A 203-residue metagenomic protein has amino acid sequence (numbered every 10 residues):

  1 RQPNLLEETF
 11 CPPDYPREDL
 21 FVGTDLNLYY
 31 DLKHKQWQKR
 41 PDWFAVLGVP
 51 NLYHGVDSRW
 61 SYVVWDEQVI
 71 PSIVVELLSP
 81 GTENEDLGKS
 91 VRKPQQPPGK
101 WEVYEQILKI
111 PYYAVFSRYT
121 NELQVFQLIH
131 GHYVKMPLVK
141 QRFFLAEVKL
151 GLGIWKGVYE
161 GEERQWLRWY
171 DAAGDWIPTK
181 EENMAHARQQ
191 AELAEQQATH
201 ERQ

Functional and structural regions predicted by a protein language model:
R1, T9-P12, Y30-K35, G48-I73 (+2 more regions): C-terminal interaction segment
R1-T24: Charged, glycine-rich intrinsically disordered N-terminal tails and low-complexity linkers that flank
L6, W43, Y104: Hydrophobic/aromatic pocket-lining and membrane-interface residues
E18-Q36: An N-terminal domain-start capping segment
F21, P111-Y112: Proline-centered loop/turn at the N-terminus of a beta-strand
F21-G23, D42-V46, V74-E76: Short, conserved beta-strand segments within well-ordered enzyme catalytic domains that often line or immediately flank
Q36-Q38, D42: Charged, often glycine-rich, active-site loop that binds/positions anionic groups
